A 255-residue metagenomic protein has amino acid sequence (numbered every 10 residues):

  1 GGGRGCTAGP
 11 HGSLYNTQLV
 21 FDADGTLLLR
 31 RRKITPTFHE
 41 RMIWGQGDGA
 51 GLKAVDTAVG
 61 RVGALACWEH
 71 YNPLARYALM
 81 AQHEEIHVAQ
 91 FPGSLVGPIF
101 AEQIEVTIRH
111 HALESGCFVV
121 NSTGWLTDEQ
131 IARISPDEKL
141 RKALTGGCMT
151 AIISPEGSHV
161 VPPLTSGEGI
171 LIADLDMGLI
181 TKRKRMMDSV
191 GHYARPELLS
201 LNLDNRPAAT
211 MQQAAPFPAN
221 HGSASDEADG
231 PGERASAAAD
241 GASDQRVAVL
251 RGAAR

Functional and structural regions predicted by a protein language model:
G1, R61, C67-L171: CN hydrolase (nitrilase-like) catalytic-core segments centered on the catalytic cysteine and neighboring Lys/Glu
G1-A8, D226-D229: Short, compositionally biased segments
T7-A89, S94-H110, M149, M186: Active-site catalytic loop in hydrolytic enzyme cores
T123-R255: C-terminal beta-strand edge segments of enzyme domains
